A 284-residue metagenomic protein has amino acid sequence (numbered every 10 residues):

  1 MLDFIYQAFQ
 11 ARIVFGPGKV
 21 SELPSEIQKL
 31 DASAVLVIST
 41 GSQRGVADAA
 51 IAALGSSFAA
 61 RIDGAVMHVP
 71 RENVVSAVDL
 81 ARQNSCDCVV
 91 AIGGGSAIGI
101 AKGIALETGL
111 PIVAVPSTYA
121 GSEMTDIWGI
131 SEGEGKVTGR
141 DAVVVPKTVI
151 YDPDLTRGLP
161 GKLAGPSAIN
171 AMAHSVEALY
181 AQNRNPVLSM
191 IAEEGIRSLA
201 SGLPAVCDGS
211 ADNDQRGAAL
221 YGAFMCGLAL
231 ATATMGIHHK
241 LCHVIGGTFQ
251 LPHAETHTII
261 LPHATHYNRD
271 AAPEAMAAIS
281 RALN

Functional and structural regions predicted by a protein language model:
M1-C88: ATP/NTP phosphate-donor binding region
A11, S21, S25, L106-M190 (+2 more regions): A glycine/threonine-rich phosphate-anchoring loop and its flanking beta-alpha core in nucleotide/phosphate-binding
V20-L23, Q43-A47, R71, S96-G103 (+3 more regions): Short glycine/serine/threonine-rich phosphate/pyrophosphate-binding segments that cradle anionic phosphate groups
A81-I104, T108-Y119: A short, small-residue-rich loop immediately preceding and capping a beta-strand
K102-P111, T232-T234, V244, T248-F249 (+1 more regions): Alpha-helix C-terminal capping segments
I196-C242: Oxyanion-binding "anion nests"
T248-N284: Gly/Pro-rich interdomain helix-loop hinge
